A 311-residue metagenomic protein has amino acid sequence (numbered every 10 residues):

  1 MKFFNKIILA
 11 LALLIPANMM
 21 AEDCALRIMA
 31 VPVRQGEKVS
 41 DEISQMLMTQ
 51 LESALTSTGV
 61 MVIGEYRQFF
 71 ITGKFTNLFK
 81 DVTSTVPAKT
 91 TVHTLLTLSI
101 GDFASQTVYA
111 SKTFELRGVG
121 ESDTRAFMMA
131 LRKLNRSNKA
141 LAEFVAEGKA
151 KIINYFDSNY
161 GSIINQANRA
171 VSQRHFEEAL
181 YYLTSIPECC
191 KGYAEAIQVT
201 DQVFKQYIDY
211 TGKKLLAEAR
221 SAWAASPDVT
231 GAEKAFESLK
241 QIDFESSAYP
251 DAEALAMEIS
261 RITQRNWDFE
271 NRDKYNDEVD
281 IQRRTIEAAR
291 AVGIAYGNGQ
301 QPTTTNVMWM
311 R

Functional and structural regions predicted by a protein language model:
M1-I8: Bacterial N-terminal signal peptides that target proteins for export
I8-P16: Bacterial N-terminal signal peptides
A12, L47, L51-G59, L134 (+2 more regions): Hydrophobic, Leu/Ile/Phe/Ala-enriched alpha-helical segments that form helix-helix packing faces
E22-K74: N-terminal segment of the mature soluble domain
T72-D123: Amphipathic beta-strand/beta-sheet edge segments enriched in Tyr/Trp
K89, A222-A224: Short coil/linker segments at helix-helix boundaries
Y109-A110, F114-E218, A225-K234, F244 (+5 more regions): C-terminal/domain-edge helix-coil "capping" segments
